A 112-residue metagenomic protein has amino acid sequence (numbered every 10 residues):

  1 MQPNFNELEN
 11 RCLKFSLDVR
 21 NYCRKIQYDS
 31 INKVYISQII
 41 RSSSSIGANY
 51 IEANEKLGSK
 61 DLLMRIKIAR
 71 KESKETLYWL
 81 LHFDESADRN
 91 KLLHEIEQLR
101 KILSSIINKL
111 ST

Functional and structural regions predicted by a protein language model:
M1-E52, K56-T112: Short, C-terminally biased terminal segments at protein or domain edges
